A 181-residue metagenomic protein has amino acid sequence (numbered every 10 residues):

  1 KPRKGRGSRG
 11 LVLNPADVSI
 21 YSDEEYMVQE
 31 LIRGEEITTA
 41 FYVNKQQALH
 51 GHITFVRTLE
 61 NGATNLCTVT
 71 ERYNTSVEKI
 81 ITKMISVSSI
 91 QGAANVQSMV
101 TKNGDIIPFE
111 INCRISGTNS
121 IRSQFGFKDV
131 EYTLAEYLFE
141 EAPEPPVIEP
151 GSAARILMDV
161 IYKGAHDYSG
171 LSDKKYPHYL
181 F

Functional and structural regions predicted by a protein language model:
R6: NAD(P)-dependent dehydrogenases' Rossmann-like dinucleotide-binding region
R9-S89, M99-I107: Phosphate-binding site of ATP-dependent enzymes
R72-F181: ATP-dependent carboxylate activation and anion-phosphoryl transfer catalytic cores that bind Mg-ATP to form
